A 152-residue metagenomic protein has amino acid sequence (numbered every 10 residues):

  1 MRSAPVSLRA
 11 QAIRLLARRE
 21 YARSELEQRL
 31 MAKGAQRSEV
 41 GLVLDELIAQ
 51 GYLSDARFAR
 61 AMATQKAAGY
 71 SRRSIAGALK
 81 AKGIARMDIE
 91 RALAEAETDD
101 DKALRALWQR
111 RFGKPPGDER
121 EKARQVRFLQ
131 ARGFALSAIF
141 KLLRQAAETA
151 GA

Functional and structural regions predicted by a protein language model:
M1-A152: An alpha-helical, amphipathic repeat domain used for nucleic-acid recognition, typified by the mTERF helical solenoid
